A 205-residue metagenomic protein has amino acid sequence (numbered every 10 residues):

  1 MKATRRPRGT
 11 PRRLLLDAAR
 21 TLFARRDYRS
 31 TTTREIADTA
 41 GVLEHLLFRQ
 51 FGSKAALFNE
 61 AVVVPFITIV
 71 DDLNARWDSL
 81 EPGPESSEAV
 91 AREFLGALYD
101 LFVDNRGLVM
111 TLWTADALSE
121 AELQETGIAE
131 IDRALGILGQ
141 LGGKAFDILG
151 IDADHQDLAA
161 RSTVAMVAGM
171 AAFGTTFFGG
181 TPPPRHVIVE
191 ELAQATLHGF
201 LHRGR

Functional and structural regions predicted by a protein language model:
M1-T10, N74-W77, E81, G204-R205: N-terminal intrinsically disordered/low-complexity leader segments
P11-A19, I36, A61-P65, I69 (+1 more regions): Generic hydrophobic, amphipathic alpha-helix propensity
L14, L22-A56, E60: Helix-turn-helix
L15-F23, L98, T196: Short hydrophobic clusters on alpha-helical segments that form packing/core surfaces in small helical domains
R25-R26, N105, L149: Short coil/turn segments at alpha/beta junctions that flank glycine-rich nucleotide-binding fingerprints
N74-D104, A159-T163, V189: Hydrophobic alpha-helical connector segments
G83-E85, A89, D100-G139, F177 (+2 more regions): Short secondary-structure transition hinges
V109-M110, Q124, I128, D132 (+2 more regions): Hydrophobic/aromatic-rich alpha-helical bundle segments in the mid-to-C-terminal region
